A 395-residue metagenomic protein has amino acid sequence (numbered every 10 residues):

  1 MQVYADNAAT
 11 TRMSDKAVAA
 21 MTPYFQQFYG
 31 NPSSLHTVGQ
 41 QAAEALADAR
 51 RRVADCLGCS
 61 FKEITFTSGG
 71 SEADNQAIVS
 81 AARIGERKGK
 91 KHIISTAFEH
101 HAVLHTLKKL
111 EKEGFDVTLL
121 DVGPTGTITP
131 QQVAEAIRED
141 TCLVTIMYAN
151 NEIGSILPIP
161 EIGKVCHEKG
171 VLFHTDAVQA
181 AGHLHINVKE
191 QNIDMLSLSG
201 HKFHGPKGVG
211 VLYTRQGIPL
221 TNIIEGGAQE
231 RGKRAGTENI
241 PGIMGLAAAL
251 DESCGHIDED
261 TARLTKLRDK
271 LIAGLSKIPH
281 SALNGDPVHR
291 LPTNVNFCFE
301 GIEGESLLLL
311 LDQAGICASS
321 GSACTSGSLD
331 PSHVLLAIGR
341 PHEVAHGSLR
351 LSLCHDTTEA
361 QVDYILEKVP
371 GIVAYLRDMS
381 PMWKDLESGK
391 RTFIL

Functional and structural regions predicted by a protein language model:
M1-L395: Pyridoxal 5′-phosphate
